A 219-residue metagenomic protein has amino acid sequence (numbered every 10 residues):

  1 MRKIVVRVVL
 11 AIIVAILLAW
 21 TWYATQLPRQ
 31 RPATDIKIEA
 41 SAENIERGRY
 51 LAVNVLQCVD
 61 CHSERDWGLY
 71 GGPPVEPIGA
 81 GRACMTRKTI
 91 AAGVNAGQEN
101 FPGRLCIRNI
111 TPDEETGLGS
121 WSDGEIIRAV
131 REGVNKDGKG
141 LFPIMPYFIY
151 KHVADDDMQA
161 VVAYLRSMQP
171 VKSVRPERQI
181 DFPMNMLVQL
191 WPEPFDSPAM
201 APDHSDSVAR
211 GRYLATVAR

Functional and structural regions predicted by a protein language model:
M1-P32: N-terminal type II signal-anchor transmembrane helix that functions as the membrane-insertion/stop-transfer segment
L18, W22-Q30, P176-A199: Alpha-helical membrane-targeting segments
T21-Y23, S120-K136, I149-R175: C-terminal capping alpha-helices of c-type cytochrome domains
Q30-V53, V188-T216: Electrostatic cytochrome c docking/interface patches
G48, V55-R65, I126, V161 (+1 more regions): The canonical Cys-X-X-Cys-His
V53-L56, L105-I107, G140-F142, V217: Extracytoplasmic
C61-W67, R131, P146, R166-S167 (+1 more regions): Detector for the c-type heme attachment site
R65-D123, L141-D155, R178-P192: Gly/Gly-Pro-rich "capping" loops immediately C-terminal to redox-active cysteine motifs in periplasmic/lumenal
